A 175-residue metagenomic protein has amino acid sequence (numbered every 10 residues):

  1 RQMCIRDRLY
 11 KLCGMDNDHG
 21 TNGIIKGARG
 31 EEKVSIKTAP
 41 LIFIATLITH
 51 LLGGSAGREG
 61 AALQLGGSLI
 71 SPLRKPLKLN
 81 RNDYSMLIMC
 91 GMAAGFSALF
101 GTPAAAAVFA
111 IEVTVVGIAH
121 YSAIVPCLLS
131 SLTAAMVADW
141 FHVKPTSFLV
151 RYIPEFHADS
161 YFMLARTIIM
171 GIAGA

Functional and structural regions predicted by a protein language model:
Q2-A175: Alpha-helical transmembrane segments and immediately membrane-proximal extracytoplasmic
